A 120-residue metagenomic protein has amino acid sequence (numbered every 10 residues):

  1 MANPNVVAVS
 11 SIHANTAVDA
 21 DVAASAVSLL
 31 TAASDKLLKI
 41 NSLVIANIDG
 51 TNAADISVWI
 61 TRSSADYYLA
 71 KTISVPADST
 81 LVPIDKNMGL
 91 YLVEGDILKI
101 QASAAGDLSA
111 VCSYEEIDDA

Functional and structural regions predicted by a protein language model:
M1-K36, Q101-A120: C-terminal interaction-tip segments
T31-A32, I45-N52, A102: Asparagine-centered strand-capping/turn motif at beta-strand->loop junctions
K36-S42, Y91-E94: Short, solvent-exposed loop/turn segments enriched in Ser/Thr/Gly
L37-K39, T51-D55, D107-L108: Short acidic/proline- and small/hydrophobic-mixed sequence motifs that coincide with surface turns and coil-to-beta
N41-A46, D96-I100: Buried hydrophobic-core signal for structured, non-transmembrane domains
G50-I73: Short, surface-exposed beta-strand/strand-loop-strand elements in extracellular ectodomains
I73-L81: Short proline/glycine- and polar residue-rich coil/turn motifs
L90-G106: Noncatalytic modules at the cell exterior or secretory-pathway interfaces, chiefly beta-strand-rich lectin/adhesion
